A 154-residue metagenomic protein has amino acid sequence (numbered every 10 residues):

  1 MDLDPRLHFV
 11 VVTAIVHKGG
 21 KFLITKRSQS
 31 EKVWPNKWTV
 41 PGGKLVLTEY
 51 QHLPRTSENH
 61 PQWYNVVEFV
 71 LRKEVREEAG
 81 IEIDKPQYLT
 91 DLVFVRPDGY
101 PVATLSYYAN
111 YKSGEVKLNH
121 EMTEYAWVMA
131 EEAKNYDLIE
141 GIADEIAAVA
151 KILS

Functional and structural regions predicted by a protein language model:
M1-T13, R27-S30: Acidic, metal-coordinating catalytic segment for phosphate/diphosphate chemistry, firing primarily on the Nudix
D2, V33, G114, S154: HhH-family (HhH-GPD) DNA N-glycosylase catalytic core used in base-excision repair
V11-V12, V66-V67, T123: Short loop/turn microsegments at loop-to-beta-strand junctions
K18: A cytosolic small-molecule/anion-sensing beta-strand core signal
K21-K73: Conserved Nudix-box catalytic region and its N-terminal flanking loop in Nudix hydrolases and closely related
G80-I81: Helix N-cap/coil-helix junction residues
D84-K85, L92-E115: Active-site-adjacent beta-strand/loop module that shapes the phosphate/pyrophosphate-binding cleft
S106-Y108, K117-V149: NUDIX/MutT-family hydrolases
